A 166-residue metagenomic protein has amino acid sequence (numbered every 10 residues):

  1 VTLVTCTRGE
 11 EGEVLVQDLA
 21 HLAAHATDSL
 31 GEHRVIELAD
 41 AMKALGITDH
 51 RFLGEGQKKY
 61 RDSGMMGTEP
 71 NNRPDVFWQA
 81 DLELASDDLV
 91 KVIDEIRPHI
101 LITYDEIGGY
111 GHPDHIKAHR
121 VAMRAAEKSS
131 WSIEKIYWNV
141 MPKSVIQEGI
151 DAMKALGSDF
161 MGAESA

Functional and structural regions predicted by a protein language model:
V1-R97, M123-K128: Active-site rim/loop-helix segments in enzyme catalytic domains that contact anionic ligands
M65-A166: Metal-dependent de-N-acetylase/amidase catalytic core
